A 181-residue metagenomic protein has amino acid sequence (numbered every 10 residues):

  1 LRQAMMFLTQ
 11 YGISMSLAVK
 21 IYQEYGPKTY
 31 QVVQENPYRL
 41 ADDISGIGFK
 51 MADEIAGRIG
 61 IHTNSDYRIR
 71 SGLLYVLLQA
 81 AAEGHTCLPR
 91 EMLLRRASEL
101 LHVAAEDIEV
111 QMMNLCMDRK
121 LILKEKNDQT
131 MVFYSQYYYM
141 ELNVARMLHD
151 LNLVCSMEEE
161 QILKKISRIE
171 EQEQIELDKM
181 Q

Functional and structural regions predicted by a protein language model:
L1-T130, M147-D150: Accessory alpha-helical DNA-binding modules that contact the DNA backbone or grooves
K126-Q181: ASCE P-loop NTPase motor cores of helicases and related translocases
